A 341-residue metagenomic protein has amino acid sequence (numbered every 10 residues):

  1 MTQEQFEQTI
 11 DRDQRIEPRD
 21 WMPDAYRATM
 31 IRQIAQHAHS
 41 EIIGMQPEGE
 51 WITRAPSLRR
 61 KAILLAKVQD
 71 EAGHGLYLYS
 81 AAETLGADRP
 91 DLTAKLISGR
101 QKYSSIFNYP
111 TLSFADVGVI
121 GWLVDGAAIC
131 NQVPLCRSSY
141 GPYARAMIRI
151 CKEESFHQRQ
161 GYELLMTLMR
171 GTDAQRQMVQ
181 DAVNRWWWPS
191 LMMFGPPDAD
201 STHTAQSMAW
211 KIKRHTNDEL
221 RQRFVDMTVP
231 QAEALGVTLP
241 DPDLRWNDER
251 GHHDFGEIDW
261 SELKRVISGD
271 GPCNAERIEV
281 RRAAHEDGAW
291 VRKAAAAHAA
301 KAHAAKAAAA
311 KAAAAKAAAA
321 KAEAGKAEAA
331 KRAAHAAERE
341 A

Functional and structural regions predicted by a protein language model:
M1-E17, H39, D91-Q101: Acidic, low-complexity proline/glycine-rich segments
M1-Q5, A62, K67-K95, Y162-L165: Conserved alpha-helical segments that form or flank metal/cofactor-binding pockets of metalloenzymes
R15-A35, K95-G121, S138, G171-Q175 (+1 more regions): Acidic/His metal-coordination segments adjacent to aromatic residues that form catalytic metal sites in metalloenzymes
W21-Y26, G44-A66, A128-Y143: Helix-loop segments that flank and shape redox-cofactor active sites
Y26-H37, A55-H74, V117, P142-E154 (+1 more regions): Alpha-helical scaffold segments that form or flank carboxylate-/histidine-based iron centers
Y109-Q160: Internal, conserved structured core segments that host functional sites
Q177-A302: Extended, helix-rich structural scaffolds rather than catalytic motifs
A299-A337: Long, intrinsically disordered low-complexity tandem-repeat segments
